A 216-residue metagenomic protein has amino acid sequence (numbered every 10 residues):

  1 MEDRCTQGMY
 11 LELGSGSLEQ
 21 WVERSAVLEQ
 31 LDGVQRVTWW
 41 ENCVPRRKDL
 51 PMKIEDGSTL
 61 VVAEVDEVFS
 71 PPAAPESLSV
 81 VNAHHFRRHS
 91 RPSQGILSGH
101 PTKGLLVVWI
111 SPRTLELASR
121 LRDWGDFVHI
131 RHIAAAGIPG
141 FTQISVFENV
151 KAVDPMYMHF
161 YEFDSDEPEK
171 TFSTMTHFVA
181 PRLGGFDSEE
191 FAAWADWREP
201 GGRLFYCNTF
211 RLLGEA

Functional and structural regions predicted by a protein language model:
M1-A216: Macromolecular interaction modules
